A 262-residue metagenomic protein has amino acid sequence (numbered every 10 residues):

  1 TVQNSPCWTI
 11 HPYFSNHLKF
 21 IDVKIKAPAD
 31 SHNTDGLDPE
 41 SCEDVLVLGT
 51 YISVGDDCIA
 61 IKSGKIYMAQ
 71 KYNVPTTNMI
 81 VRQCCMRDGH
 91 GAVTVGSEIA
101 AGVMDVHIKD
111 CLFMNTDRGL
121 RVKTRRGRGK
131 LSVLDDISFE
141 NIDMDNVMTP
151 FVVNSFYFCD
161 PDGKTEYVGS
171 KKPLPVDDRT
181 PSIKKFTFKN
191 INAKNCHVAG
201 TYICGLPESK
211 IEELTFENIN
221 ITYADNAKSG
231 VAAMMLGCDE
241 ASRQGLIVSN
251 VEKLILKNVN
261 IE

Functional and structural regions predicted by a protein language model:
T1-E262: Extracellular/periplasmic carbohydrate-active domains that bind, remodel, or depolymerize complex polysaccharides
